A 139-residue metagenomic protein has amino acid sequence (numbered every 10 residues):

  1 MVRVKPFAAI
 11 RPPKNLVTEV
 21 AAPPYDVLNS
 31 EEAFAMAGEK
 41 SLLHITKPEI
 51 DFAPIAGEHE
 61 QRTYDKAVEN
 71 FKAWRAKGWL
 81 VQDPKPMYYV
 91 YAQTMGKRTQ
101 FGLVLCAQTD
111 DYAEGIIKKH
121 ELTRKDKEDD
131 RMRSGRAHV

Functional and structural regions predicted by a protein language model:
M1-V139: A cross-family signal for N-terminal binding/gating loops and helix N-caps that shape access to the active site
